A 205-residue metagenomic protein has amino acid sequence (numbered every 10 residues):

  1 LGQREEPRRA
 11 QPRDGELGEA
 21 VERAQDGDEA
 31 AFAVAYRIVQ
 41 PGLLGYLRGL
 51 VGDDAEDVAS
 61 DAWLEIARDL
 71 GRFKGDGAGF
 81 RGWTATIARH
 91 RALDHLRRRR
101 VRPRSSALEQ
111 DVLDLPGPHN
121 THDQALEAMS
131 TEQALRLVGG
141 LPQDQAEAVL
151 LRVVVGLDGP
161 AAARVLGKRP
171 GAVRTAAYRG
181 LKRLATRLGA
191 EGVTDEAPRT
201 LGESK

Functional and structural regions predicted by a protein language model:
G2, R23, R164-V165, L181-K205: C-terminal edge and immediately downstream basic/flexible tail or linker adjoining helix-turn-helix-like DNA-binding
V21-G45, A67, A134, A146: A short, charge-rich alpha-helical start-of-domain segment used by transcription regulators
Q25-D26, G49-D53, D61-F80, R98-R100: Sigma70-family region 2
Q25-V34, L44-D61, P170: Short, charged helix-capping/linker segments at alpha-helix termini
L43, L47, L70, T84 (+1 more regions): Hydrophobic-face residues of short alpha-helical interaction/recognition segments
D57-L64, A78-H90, T175: Structural recognition of an alpha-helix C-terminal capping motif at a helix-to-coil junction
H95-P118, A125, D195-E196: Short, basic/polar amphipathic helix motif occurring as a linker/hinge flanking DNA-binding modules in transcription
R136-E147, V155-A172: Helix-turn-helix DNA-binding module
